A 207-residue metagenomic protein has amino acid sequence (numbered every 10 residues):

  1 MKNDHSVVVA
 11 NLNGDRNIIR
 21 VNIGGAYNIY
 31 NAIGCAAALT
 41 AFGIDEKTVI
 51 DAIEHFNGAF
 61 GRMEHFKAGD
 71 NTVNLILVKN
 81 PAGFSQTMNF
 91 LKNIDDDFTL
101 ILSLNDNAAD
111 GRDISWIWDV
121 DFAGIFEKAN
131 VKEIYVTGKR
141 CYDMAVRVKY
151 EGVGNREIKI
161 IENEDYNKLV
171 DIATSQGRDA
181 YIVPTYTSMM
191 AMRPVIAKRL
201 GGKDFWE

Functional and structural regions predicted by a protein language model:
M1-I18: Extended acidic/charged loop-beta regions that coordinate divalent cations and stabilize anionic phosphate/carboxylate
S6-V9, V21-N22, G58-F60, W116-I117: Short hydrophobic/aromatic-rich motifs at helix boundaries and adjacent loops
D15-N17, A26-N28, A109, C141: Generic "edge-of-domain/loop-turn" microfeature
N17-V21, F66: Generic detection of short hydrophobic beta-strand segments and adjacent strand-loop junctions
R20-N57: A conserved, hydrophobic alpha-helical segment in the catalytic core of large ATP/adenylate-utilizing enzymes
T40-I44, D51-F60, H65-E207: ATP-dependent carboxylate-amine ligase
